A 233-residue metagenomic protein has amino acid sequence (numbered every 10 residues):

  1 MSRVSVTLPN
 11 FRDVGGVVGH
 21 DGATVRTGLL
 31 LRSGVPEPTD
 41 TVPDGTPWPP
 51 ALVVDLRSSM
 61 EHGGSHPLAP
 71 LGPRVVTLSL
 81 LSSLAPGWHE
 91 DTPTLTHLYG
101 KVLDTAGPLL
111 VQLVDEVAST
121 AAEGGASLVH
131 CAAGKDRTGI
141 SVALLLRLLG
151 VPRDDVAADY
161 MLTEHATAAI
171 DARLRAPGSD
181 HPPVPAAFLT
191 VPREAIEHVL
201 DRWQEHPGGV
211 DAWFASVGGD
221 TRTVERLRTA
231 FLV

Functional and structural regions predicted by a protein language model:
M1-L128, S141-V233: Cys-dependent protein tyrosine phosphatase-like superfamily
C131: Short cysteine clusters
G134: Substrate/cofactor-recognition hotspot
R137-T138: Ser/Thr-glycine-rich phosphate-binding loops at phosphate-binding pockets of nucleotides, nucleotide cofactors
